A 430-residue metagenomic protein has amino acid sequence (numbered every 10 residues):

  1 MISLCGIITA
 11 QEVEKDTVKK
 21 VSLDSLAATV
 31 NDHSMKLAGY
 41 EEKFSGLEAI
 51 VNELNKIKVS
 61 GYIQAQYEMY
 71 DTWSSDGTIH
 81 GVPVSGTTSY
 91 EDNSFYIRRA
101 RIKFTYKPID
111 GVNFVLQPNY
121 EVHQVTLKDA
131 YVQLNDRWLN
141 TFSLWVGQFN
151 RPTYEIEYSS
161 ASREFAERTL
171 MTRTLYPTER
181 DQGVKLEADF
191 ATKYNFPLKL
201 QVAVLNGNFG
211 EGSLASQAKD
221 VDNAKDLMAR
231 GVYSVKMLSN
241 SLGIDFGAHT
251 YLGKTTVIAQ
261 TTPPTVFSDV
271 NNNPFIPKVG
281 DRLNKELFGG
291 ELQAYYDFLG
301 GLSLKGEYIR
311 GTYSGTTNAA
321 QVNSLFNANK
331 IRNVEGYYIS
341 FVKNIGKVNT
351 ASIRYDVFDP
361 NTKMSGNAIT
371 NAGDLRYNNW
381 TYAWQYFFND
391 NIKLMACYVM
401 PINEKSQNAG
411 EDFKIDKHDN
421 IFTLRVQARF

Functional and structural regions predicted by a protein language model:
M1-G6: Bacterial N-terminal signal peptides
I8-Q64, W73: N-terminal periplasmic/intermembrane-space "pro-region" immediately following the signal or transit peptide
A27, T88-S89, Y131-L134, Q148 (+3 more regions): Outer-membrane beta-barrel pore domains
I50-S74, V84-G210, V221-S241, T250-L252 (+1 more regions): Outer membrane beta-barrel
Q117, L214-K219, E411-K414: Short, solvent-exposed loop/turn segments at secondary-structure boundaries
P197-L198, E211-Q217, I258-T261: A short secondary-structure junction signal
A203-A218, S268-F275: Active-site-proximal beta-alpha loop/turn segments in soluble metabolic enzymes
A218-D222, K285: Interfacial loop-to-helix transition and helix-capping segments at the boundaries of transmembrane helices
